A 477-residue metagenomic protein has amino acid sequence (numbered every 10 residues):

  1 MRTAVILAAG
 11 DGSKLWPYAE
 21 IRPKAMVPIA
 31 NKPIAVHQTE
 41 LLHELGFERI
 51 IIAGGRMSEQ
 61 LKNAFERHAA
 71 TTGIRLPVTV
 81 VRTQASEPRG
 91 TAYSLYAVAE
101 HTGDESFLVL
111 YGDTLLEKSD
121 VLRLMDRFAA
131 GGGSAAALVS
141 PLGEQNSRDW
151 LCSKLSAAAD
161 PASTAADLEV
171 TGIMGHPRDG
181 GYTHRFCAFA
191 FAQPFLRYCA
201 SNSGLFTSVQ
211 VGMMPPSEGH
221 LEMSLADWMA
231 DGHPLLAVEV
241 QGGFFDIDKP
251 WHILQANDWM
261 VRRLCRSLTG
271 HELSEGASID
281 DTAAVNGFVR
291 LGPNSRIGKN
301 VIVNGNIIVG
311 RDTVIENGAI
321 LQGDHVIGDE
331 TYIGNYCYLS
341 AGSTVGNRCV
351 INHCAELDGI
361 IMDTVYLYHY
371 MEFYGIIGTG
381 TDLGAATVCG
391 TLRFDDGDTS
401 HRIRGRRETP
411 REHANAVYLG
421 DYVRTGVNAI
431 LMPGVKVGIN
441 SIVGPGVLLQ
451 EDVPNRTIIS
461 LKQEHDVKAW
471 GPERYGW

Functional and structural regions predicted by a protein language model:
M1-E20, L461: N-terminal nucleotide-binding beta1-loop-alpha1 segment
R2-I6, K14, P28, K32-V109 (+1 more regions): Conserved N-terminal catalytic core of the sugar/cofactor nucleotidyltransferase
G10, D113, K249: Active-site glycine-centered loops adjacent to acidic/histidine catalytic or metal-binding residues that shape
E40, S58, K118-A129, L196: Short alpha-helix within the catalytic core of nucleotide-sugar-dependent glycosyltransferases
L108, D126-A129, Q145, S156-C265: Catalytic-core segments of class I nucleotidyltransferases/pyrophosphorylases that form NMP-activated intermediates
S119-S147: Conserved donor-nucleotide/metal-binding helix-loop-beta segment in metal-dependent transferases, i.e., the alpha-helix
E218-H220, A226-V326, E330: Extended, small-residue-rich solenoid/repeat segments and analogous flexible loops that form exposed scaffolds
G334-Y336, T344, R348-W477: Glycine-rich hexapeptide-repeat left-handed beta-helix
